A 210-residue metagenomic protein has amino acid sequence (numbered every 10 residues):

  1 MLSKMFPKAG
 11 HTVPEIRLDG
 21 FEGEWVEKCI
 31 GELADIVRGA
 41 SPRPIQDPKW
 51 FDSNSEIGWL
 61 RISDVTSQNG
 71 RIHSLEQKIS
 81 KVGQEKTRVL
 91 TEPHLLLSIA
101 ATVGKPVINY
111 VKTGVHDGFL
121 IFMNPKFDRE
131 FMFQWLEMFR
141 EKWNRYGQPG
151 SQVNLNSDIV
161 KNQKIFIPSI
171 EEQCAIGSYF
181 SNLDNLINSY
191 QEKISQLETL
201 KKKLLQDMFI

Functional and structural regions predicted by a protein language model:
M1-K28, S169-I210: Amphipathic alpha-helical segments with low aromatic content
F6, V65, V160: Hydrophobic pocket-lining residues within nucleotide cofactor-binding pockets
R17-P42, S67-Q68: Non-catalytic DNA-recognition/assembly elements of restriction-modification systems
K28, E32-I36, L90-T91, L120-F122 (+2 more regions): C-terminal accessory/regulatory regions appended to core domains
R43-W50, P149: Short coil/turn segments at secondary-structure boundaries
E56, R61-S63, G70-E137, P149: A short beta-sheet element
I99, T113-L120, P149-C174: A short glycine-rich beta-alpha junction/loop motif
F139-K142: Right-handed beta-helix
